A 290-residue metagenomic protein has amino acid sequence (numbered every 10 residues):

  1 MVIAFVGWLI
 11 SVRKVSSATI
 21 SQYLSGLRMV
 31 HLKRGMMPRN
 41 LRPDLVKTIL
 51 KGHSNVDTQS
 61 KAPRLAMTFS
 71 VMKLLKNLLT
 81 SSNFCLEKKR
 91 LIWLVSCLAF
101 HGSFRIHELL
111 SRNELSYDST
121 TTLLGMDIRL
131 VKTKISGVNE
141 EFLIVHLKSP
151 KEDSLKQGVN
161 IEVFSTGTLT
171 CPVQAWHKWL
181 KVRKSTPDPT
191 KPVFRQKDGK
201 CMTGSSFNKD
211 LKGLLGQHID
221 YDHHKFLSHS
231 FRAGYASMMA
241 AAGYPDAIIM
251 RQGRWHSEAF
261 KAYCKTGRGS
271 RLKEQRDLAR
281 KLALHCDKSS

Functional and structural regions predicted by a protein language model:
M1-S290: Extended, non-catalytic subsegments within catalytic or DNA/protein-binding/adaptor domains
